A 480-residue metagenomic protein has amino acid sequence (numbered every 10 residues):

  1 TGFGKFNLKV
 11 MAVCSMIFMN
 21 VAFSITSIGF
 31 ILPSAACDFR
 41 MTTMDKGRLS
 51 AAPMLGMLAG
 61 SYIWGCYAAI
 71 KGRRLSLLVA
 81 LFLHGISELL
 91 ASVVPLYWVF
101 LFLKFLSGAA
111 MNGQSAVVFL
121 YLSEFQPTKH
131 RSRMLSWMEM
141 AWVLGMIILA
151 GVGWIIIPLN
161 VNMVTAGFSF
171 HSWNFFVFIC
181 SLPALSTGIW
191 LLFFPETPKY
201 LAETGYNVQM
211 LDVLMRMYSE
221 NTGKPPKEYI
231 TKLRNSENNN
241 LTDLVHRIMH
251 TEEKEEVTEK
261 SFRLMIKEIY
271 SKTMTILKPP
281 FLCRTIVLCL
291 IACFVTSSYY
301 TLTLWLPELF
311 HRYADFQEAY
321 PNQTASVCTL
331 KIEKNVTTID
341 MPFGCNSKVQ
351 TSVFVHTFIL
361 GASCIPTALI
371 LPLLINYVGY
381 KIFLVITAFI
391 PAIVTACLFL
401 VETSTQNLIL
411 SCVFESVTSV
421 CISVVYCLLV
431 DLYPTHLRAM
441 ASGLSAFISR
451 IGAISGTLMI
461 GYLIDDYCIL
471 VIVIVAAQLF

Functional and structural regions predicted by a protein language model:
T1-G205, Q209-M215, L241-D315, N335 (+1 more regions): Transmembrane-helix signature of 12-pass secondary carriers
L214-Y218, K224, A325-E333: Cytosolic juxtamembrane regulatory segments of multi-pass membrane proteins
Y218-Y229, D315: Short intracellular "coupling" helices and adjacent cytoplasmic loop segments at the cytosolic face of multi-pass
P225-T242: TPR/TPR-like alpha-solenoid helical repeat scaffolds
E318-D340: Acidic, serine/threonine- and proline-enriched intrinsically disordered linkers and terminal tails in large eukaryotic
